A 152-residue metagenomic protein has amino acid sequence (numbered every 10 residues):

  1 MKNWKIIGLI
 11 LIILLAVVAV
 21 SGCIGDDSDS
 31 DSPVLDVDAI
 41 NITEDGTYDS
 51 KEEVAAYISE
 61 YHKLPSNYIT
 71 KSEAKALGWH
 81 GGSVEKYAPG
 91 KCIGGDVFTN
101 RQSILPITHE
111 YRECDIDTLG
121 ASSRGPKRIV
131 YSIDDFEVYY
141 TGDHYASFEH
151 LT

Functional and structural regions predicted by a protein language model:
M1-D29: Secretory targeting signatures
M1-K2, V34-D38, T43, G78 (+2 more regions): Acidic, polar-rich N-terminal leader regions of halophilic archaeal proteins
D27-L64: N-terminal low-complexity, Pro/Thr/Ser-rich intrinsically disordered segments that act as propeptides or flexible
T47, K51, L64-N67, I107 (+2 more regions): Solvent-exposed, acidic/flexible segments
L77-T152: Functional cores of ribonucleases/endoribonucleases
